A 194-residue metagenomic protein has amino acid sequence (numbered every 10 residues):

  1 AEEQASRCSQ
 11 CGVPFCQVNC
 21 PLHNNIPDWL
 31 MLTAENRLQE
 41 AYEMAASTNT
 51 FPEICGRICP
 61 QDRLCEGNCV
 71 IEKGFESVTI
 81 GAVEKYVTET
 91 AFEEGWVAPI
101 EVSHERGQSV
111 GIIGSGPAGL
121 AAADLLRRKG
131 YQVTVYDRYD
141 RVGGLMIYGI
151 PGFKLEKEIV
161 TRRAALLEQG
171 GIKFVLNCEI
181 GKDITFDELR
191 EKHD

Functional and structural regions predicted by a protein language model:
E2-S109, K157: Ferredoxin-type iron-sulfur electron-transfer modules and their immediate structural context
A5, F186-D187: Short hydrophobic/charged patches on amphipathic alpha-helices used for structural packing and interfaces
H23-E35, A45-A46, K73-G81, I113-K182 (+1 more regions): Beta1-alpha1 glycine-rich phosphate/pyrophosphate-binding loop at the start of Rossmann-like nucleotide-binding domains
D194: Glycine-/small-residue-rich beta->alpha transition segments that form the dinucleotide
